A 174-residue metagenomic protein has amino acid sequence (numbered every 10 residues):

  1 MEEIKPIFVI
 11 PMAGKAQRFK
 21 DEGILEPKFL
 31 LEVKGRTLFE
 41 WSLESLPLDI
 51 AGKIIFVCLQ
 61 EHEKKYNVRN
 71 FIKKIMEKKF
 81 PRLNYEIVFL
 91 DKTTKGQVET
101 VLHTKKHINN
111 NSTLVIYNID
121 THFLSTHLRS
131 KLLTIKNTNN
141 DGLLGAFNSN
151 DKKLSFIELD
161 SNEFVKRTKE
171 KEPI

Functional and structural regions predicted by a protein language model:
M1-I10, R18-K20, E32, R36-I116: Conserved N-terminal catalytic core of the sugar/cofactor nucleotidyltransferase
A13: The conserved beta1-alpha1 loop
Q17-R18, E63-K64, T94, F123 (+2 more regions): Flexible, glycine-rich phosphate/dinucleotide-binding loops and adjacent beta-alpha linkers at cofactor/substrate
F19, L30, V165-T168: Short clusters of hydrophobic/aromatic residues that line enzyme substrate/ligand-binding pockets
I24-F29: Short alpha-helical oligomerization interface
L30, I87, G142-L144: Conserved beta-strand scaffold positions in the cores of enzyme catalytic domains, especially in NTP/NDP-utilizing
N118-H122: The conserved acidic donor/metal-binding loop of glycosyltransferases
F123-I174: Conserved core of the sugar-phosphate nucleotidyltransferase
